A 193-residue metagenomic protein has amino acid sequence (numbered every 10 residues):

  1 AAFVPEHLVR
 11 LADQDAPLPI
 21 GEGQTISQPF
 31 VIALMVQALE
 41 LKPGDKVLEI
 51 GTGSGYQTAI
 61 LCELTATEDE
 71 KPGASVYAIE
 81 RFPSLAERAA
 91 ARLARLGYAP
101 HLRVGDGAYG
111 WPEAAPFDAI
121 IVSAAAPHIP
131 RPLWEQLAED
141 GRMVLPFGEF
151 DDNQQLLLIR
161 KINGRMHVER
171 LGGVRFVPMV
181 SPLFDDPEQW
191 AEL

Functional and structural regions predicted by a protein language model:
A1-L48, T52, Y56-L64, L85-Y98 (+3 more regions): Class I SAM-dependent transferase core
E40-I162, M166: Conserved nucleotide-cofactor-binding alpha/beta core module
